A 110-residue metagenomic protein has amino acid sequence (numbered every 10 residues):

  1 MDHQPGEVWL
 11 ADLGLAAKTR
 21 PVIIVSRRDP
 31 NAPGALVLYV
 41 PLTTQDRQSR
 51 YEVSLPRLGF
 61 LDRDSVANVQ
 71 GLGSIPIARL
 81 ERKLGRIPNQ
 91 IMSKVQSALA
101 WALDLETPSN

Functional and structural regions predicted by a protein language model:
D2-H3: Short, well-ordered loop/turn sites that connect or cap secondary structure elements
A17-R57: Compact nucleic-acid interaction/catalytic patches
F60-N110: C-terminal terminal-subdomain/extension
